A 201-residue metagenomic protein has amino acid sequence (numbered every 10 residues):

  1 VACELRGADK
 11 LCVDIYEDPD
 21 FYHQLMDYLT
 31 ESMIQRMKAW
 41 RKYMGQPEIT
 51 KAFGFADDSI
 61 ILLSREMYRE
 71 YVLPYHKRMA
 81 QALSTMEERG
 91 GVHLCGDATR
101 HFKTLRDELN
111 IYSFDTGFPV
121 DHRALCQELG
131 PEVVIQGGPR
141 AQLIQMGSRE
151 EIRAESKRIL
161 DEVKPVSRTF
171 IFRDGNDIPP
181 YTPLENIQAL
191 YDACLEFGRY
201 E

Functional and structural regions predicted by a protein language model:
V1-E201: Active-site loop segments of alpha/beta catalytic cores
